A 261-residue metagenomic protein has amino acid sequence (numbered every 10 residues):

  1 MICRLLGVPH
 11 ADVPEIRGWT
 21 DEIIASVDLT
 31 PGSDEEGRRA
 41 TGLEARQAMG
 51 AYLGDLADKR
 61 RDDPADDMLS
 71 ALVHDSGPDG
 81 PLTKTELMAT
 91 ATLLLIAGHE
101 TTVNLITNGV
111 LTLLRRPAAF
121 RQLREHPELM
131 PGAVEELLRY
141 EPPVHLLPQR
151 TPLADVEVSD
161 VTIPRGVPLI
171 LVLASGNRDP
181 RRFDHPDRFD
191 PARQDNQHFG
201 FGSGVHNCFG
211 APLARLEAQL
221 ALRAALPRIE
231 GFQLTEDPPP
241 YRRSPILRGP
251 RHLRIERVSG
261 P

Functional and structural regions predicted by a protein language model:
M1-P261: Cytochrome P450
